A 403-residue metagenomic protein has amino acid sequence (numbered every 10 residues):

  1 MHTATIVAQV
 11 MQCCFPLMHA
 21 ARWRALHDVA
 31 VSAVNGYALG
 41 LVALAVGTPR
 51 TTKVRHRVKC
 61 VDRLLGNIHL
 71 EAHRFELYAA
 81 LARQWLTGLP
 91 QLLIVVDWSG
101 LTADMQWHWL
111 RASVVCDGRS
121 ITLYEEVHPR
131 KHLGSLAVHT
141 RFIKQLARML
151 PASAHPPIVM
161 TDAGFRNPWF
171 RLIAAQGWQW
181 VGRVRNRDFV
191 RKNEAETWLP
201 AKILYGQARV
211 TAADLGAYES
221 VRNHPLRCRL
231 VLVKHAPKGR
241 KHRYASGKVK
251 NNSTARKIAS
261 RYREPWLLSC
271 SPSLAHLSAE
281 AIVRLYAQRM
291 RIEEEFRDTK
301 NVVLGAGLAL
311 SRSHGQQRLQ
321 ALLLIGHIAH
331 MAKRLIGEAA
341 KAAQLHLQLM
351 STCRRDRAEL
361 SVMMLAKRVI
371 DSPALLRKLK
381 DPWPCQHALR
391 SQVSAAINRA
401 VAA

Functional and structural regions predicted by a protein language model:
M1-A38, V46, P90-L92, M105 (+1 more regions): Single, function-defining residue in the core of a domain
A33-G36, R50-K53, R83-L86, G100-T102 (+1 more regions): Short secondary-structure boundary/capping segments within folded domains
T48-C60: Short, basic interhelical loop/turn and adjoining N-cap of the next helix at nucleic-acid- or acidic-partner-contacting
T51, I68, A343: The DNA-recognition helices of helix-turn-helix-type DNA-binding domains
V58-G118: Active-site-proximal, Lys/Arg-enriched surface segment that forms a nucleic-acid-binding/basic interface patch
